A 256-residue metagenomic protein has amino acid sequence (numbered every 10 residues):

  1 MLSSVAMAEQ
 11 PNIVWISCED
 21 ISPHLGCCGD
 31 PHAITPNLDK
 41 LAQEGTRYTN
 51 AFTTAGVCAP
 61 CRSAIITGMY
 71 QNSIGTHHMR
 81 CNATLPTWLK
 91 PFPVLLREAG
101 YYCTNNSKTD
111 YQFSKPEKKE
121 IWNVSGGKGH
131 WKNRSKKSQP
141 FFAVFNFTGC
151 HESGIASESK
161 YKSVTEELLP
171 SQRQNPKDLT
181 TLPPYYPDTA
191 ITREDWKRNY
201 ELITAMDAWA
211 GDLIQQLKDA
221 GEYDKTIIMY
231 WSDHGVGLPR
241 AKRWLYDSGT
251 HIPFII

Functional and structural regions predicted by a protein language model:
M1-I256: Formylglycine-dependent sulfatase
